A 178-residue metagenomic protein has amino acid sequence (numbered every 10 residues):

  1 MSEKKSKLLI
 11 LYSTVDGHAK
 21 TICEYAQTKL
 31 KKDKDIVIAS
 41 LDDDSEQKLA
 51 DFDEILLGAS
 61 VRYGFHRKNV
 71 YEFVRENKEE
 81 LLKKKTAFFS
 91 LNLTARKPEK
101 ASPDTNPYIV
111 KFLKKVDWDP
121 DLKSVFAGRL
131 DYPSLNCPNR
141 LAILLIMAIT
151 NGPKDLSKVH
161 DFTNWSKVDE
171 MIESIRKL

Functional and structural regions predicted by a protein language model:
E3-D33: N-terminal beta1-alpha1 ligand-phosphate binding loop
E3-K4, K29, D33, A59-L178: FMN-binding flavodoxin-like domain, especially the glycine-rich phosphate-binding loop
I10-S13, A39, F89, F126: Short hydrophobic segments within beta-strands
V15-H18, D44, R62, T94-R96: Glycine-/small-residue-rich active-site loops that bind phosphorylated ligands and cofactors
T21, A50, K68-E72: Generic recognition of short, well-ordered alpha-helical segments
D33-S45: A short beta-strand-loop structural module common to alpha/beta enzyme folds
L49-A50, L81: A short, aliphatic-rich alpha-helical micro-motif
